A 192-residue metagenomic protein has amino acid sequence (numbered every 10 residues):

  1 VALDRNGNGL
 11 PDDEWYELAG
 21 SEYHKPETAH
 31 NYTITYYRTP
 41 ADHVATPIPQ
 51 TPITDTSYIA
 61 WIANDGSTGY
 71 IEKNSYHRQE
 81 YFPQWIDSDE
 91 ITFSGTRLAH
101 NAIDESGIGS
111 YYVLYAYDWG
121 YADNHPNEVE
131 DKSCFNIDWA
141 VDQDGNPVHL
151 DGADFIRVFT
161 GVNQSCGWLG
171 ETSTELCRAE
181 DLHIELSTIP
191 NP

Functional and structural regions predicted by a protein language model:
V1-L3: Beta-propeller blade signature
R5-E14, P192: Acidic, glycine-anchored loop motifs typical of Ca2+
N8-L10, K25-E27, Q164-C166: Eukaryotic short linear interaction motifs
E14-K25: Solvent-exposed serine/threonine-rich low-complexity stretches and specific carbohydrate-binding patches
Y23-P126: Low-complexity, serine/threonine/proline-enriched polar segments
H125-P190: Ser/Thr/Pro-rich, low-complexity mucin-like regions that serve as glycosylated stalks/linkers or repetitive adhesive
